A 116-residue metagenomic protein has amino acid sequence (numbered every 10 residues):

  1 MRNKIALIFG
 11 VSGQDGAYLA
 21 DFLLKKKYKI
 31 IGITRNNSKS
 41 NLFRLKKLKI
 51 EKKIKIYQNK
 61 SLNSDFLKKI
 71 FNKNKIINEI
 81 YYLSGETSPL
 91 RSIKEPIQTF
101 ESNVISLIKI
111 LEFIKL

Functional and structural regions predicted by a protein language model:
M1-L116: N-terminal Rossmann-like NAD(P)+-binding domain of SDR-like oxidoreductases, especially those catalyzing
